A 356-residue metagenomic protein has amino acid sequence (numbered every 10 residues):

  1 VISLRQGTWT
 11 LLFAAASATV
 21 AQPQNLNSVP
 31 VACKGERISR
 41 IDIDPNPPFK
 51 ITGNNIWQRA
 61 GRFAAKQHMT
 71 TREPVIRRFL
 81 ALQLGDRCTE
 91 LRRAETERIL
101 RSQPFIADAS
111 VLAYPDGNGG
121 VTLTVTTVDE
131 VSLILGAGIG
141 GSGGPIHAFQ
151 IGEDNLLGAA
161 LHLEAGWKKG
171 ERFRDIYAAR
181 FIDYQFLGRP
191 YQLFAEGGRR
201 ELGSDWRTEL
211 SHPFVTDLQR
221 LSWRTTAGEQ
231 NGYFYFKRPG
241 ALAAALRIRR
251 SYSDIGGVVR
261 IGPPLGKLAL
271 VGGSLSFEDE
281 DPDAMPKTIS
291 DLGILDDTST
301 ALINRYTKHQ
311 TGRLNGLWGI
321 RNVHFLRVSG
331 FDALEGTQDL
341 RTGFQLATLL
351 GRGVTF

Functional and structural regions predicted by a protein language model:
V1-A14, T19-F356: Immediate N-terminus of the mature polypeptide
